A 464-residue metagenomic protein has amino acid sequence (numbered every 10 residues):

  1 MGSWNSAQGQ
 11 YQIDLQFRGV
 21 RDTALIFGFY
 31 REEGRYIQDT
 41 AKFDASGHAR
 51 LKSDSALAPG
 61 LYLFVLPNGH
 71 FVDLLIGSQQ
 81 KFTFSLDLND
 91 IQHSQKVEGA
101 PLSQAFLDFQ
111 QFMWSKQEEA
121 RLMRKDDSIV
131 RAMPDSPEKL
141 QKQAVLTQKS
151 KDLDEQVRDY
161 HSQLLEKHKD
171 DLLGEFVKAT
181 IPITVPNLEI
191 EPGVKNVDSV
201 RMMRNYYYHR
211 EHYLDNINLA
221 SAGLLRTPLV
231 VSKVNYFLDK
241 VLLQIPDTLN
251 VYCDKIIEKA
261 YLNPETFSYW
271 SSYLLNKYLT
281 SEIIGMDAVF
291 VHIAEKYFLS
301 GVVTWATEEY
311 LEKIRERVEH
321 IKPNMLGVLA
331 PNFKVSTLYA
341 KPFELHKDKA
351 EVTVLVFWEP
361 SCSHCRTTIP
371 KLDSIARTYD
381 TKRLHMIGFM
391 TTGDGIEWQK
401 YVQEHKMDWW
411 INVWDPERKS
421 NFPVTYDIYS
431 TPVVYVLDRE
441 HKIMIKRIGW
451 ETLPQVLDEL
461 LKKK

Functional and structural regions predicted by a protein language model:
M1-Q16, K464: Bacterial Sec-dependent N-terminal signal peptides
G9-K169, F176-T180, T184-N216, A220: A non-transmembrane, solvent-exposed segment enriched in polar/low-complexity residues
Y62-V65, S430-V433, R439-K464: Non-catalytic, surface beta->alpha helical segment in thiol-disulfide oxidoreductase systems
Q244-W305: A cross-family structural signal marking well-folded subdomains
T280-S336, H346-A350, R377, I396 (+2 more regions): N-proximal helix/coil linker or "cap" segments that precede and/or mark the start of modular domains
F343-L372, H385-I387: Short active-site neighborhood of thiol/selenol oxidoreductases, capturing the structured segment around
R366-H405, R418-F422: Structural microenvironment flanking redox-active thiols in thiol-disulfide oxidoreductases
Q399-Y435, R439: Short, internal strand/loop/helix patches that form the active-site neighborhood or redox-interaction surface
